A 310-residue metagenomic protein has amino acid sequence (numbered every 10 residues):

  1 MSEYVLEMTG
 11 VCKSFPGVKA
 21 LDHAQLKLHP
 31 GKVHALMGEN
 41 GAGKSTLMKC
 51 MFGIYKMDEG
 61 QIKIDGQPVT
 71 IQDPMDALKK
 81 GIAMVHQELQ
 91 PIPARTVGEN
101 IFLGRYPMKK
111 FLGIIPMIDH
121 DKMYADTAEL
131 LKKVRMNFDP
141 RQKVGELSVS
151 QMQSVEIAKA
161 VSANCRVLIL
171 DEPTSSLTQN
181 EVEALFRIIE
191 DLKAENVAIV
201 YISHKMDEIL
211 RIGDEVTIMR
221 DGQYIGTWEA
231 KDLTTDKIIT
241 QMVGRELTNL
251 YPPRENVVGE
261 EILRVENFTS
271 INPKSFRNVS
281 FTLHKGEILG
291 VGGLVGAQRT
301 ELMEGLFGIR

Functional and structural regions predicted by a protein language model:
S2-R310: Glycine-rich phosphate-binding loops of nucleotide-dependent enzymes
